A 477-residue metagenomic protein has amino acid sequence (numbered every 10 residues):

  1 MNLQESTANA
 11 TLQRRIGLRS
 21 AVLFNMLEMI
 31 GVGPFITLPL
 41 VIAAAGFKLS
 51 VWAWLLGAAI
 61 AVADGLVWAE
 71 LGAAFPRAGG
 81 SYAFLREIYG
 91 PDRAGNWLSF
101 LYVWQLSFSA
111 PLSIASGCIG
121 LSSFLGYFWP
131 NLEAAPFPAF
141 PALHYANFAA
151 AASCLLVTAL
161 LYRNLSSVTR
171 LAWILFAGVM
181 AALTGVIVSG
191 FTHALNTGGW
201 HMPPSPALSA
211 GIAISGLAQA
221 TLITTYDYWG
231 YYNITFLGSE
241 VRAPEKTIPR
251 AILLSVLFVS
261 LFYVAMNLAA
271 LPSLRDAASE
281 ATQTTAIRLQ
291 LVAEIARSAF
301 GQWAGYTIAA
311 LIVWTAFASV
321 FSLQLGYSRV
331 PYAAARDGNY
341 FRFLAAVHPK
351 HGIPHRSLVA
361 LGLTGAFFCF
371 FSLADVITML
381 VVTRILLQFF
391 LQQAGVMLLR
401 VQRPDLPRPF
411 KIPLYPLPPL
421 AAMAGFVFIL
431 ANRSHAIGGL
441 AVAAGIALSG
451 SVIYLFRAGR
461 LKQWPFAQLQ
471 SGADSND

Functional and structural regions predicted by a protein language model:
M1-K48, V62-L66, R93, W97 (+5 more regions): Membrane-interface "cap" regions at the ends of multi-pass membrane proteins
I16, S20-F35, L40, A149-L156 (+3 more regions): Hydrophobic, membrane-embedded alpha-helices of multi-pass small-molecule transporters
L40, A53, V62-C154, A159 (+2 more regions): Hydrophobic transmembrane alpha-helices that form the core helical bundles of multi-pass secondary transporters
A83-P91, G95, Y127-L132, P206-A207 (+3 more regions): TM-loop-TM module centered on a large, flexible mid-protein loop between adjacent transmembrane helices in multi-pass
S122-F128, A177-P206, T225, L268-D276 (+2 more regions): Hydrophobic alpha-helical segments and their helix-loop junctions in multi-pass secondary transporters
Y145, V157, F343-G352, F389-G439 (+1 more regions): C-terminal membrane-solvent junction of multi-pass transporters and transport-like membrane proteins
Y145-G199, W229, I252-L257, V381-L391 (+2 more regions): Membrane-interface loop-to-helix entry segments
L175, V186-V188, T383-I385, L414-D477: A generic transmembrane alpha-helix motif of multi-pass inner-membrane proteins
